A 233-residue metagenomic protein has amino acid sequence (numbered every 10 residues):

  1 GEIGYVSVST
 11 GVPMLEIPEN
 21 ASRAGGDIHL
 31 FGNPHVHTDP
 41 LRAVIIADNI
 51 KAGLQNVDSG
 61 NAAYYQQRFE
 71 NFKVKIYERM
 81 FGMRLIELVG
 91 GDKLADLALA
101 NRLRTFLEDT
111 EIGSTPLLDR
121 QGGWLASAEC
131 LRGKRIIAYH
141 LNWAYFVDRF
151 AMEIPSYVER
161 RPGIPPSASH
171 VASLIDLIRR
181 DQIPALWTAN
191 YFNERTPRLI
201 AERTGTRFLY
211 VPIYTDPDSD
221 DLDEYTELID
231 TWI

Functional and structural regions predicted by a protein language model:
G1-I233: Extracytoplasmic metal-acquisition and chelation regions
